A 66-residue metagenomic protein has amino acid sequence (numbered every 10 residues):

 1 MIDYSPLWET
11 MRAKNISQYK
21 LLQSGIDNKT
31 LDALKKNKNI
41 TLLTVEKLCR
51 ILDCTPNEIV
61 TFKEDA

Functional and structural regions predicted by a protein language model:
M1-Y19: A short, Lys/Arg-rich alpha-helix, primarily the initiator
M11, L22, K35, C49: The alpha-helix within a helix-turn-helix
N15-D32: Short alpha-helical DNA-recognition segment
Q18, L42-V45, P56: Helix-turn-helix DNA-binding elements, focusing on the entry/boundary residues of the two helices that contact DNA
G25, K35, K63: DNA major-groove recognition helix of helix-turn-helix
T30-A33, T44, E58: Residue-level recognition of specific faces of alpha-helices
N37-R50: Short, basic-rich loop-to-helix N-cap that marks the start of a DNA-contacting helix
D53-A66: Short C-terminal boundary/hinge segments that cap the last helix of small helical domains
